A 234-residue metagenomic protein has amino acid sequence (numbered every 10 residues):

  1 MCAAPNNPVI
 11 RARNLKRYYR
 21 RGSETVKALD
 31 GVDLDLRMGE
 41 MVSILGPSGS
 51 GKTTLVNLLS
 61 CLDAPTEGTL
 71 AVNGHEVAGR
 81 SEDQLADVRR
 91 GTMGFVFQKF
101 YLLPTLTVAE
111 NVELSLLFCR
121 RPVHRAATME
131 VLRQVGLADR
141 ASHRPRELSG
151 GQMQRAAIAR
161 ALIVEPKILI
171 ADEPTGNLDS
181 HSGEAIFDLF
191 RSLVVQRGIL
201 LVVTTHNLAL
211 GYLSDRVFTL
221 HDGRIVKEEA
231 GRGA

Functional and structural regions predicted by a protein language model:
M1-Y18, K227-A234: ABC-family P-loop ATPase nucleotide-binding domain
P8-L220: ABC family nucleotide-binding domain
Q84, R224, R232: Residue-level detector of flexible, active-site-proximal loop/helix-junction positions within diverse enzyme catalytic
V217-E229: H-loop (His-switch) and adjacent beta-strand-loop-beta switch element of ABC-type ATPase nucleotide-binding domains
